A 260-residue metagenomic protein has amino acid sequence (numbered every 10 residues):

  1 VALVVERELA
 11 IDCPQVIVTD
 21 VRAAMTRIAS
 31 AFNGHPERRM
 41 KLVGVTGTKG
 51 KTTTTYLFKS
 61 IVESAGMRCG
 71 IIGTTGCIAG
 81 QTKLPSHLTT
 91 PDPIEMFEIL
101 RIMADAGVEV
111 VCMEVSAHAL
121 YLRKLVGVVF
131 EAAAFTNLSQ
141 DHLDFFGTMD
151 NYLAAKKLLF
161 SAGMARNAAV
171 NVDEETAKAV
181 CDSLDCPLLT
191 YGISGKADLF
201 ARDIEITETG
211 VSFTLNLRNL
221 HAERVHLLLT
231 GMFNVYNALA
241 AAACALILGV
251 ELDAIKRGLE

Functional and structural regions predicted by a protein language model:
V1-G44, T54-G66, K196-F200, T207 (+2 more regions): Short, basic phosphate-binding NTP loop
V5-C13, F130-E260: Acidic, Mg2+-coordinating active-site environments of NTP-dependent enzymes
D12-V21, K83-H87, D185-T190: Active-site regions of enzymes building and remodeling cell-envelope glycoconjugates
T19, P85-T89, A222-L228: Short amphipathic beta-strand/extended segments with alternating polar/hydrophobic composition
M25-V172, K178-L184, L239, A245-L248: Phosphate-binding loop of NTP-binding sites
